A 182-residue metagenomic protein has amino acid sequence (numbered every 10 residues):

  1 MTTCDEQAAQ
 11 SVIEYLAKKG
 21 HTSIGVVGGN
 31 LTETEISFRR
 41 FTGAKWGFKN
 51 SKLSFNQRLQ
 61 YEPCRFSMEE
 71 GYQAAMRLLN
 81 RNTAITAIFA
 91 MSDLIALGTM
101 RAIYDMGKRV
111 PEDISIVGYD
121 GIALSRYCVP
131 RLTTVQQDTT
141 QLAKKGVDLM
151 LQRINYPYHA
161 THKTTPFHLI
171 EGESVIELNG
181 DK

Functional and structural regions predicted by a protein language model:
M1-K182: Bacterial carbohydrate/catabolite-sensing allosteric modules
